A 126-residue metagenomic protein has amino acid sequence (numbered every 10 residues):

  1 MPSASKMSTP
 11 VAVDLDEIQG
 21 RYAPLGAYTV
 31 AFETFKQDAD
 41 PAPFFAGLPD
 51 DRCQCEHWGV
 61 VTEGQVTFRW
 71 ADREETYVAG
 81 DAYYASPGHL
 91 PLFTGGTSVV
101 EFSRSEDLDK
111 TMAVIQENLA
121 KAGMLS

Functional and structural regions predicted by a protein language model:
M1-A42, P49, Q116, K121-S126: A short, N-terminal "cap"/entry segment at the start of jelly-roll beta-barrel domains of the cupin/DSBH fold
G20-Y22, F32, W58, E74 (+2 more regions): Conserved hydrophobic/aromatic beta-strand scaffold that supports enzyme active sites
Y22, Q65-T67, L90: Residue-level detector of beta-strand face positions
G26, R69-R73, T94-G96: Short strand-coil-strand connectors
A42-F44, V78-G80, K110-V114: A short, polar/proline- and glycine-enriched secondary-structure boundary/capping micro-motif
D50-F68: Short, conserved beta-strand element in jelly-roll/cupin
W70-H89: Short acidic-glycine-tyrosine-enriched beta hairpin
S86-M112: Ligand-binding loop in jelly-roll beta-barrel domains
